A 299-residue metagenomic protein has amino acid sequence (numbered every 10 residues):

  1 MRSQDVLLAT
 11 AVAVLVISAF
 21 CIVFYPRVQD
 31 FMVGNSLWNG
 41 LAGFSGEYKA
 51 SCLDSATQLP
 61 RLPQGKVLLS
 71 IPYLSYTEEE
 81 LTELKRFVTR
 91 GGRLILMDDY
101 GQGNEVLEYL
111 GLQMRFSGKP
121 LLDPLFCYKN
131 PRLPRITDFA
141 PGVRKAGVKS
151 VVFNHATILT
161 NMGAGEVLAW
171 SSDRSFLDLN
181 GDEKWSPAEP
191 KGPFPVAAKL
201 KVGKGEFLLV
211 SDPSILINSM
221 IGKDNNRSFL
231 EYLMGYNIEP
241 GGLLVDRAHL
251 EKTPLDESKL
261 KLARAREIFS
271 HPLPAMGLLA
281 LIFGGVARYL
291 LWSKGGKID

Functional and structural regions predicted by a protein language model:
M1-D299: Short, surface-exposed patches at the edges or C-terminal ends of soluble domains, predominantly
